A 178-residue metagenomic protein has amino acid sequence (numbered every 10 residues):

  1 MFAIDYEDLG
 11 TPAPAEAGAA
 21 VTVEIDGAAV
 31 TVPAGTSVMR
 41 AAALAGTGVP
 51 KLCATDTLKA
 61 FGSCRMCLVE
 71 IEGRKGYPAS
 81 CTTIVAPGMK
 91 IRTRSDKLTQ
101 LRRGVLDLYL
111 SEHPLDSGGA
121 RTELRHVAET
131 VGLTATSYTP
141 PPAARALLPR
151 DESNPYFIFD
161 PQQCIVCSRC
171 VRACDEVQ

Functional and structural regions predicted by a protein language model:
M1-V30: Generic start-of-chain signal for non-secretory N-termini
F2-G10, R65-M66, R74-Q178: Fe-S ferredoxin-like electron-transfer domains and their immediately adjacent linker/connector regions across
V21, G27-P87: N-terminal cofactor/phosphate-binding cores enriched in small/glycine residues, especially glycine-rich loops such as
